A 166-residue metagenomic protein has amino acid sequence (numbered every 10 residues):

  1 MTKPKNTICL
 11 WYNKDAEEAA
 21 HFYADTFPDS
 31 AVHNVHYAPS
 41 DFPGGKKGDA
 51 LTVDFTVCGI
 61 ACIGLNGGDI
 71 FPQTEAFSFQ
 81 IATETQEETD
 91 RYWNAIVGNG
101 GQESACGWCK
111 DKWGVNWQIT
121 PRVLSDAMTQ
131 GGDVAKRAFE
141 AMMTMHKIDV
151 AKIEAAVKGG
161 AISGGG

Functional and structural regions predicted by a protein language model:
T2, G45-D49, T56-V57, F71-Q73 (+2 more regions): Extracellular/periplasmic catalytic domains that process cell-envelope and extracellular macromolecules
T7-C9, T52, S78-Q80: Short aromatic/hydrophobic contact patches that present stacked aromatics for nucleic-acid/ligand binding
L10-G59: Core segments of cupin and vicinal oxygen chelate
Y12, A16, T26, V57-A61 (+5 more regions): Vicinal oxygen chelate
E18, R91, V134-R137: Extracytoplasmic/secreted proteins, especially bacterial periplasmic and envelope-associated proteins
N66-D69: Short beta-strand/turn micro-motifs at beta-sheet edges
D133-G166: C-terminal cap/linker of serine protease catalytic domains
